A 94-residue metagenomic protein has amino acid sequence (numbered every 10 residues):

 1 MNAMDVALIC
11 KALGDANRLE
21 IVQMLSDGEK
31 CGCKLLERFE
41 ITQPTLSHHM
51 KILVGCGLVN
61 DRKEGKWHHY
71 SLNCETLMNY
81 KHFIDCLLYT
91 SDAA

Functional and structural regions predicted by a protein language model:
M4-T45, E64-T76: N-terminal helix-turn-helix DNA-binding core of bacterial DNA-binding proteins
E29-K30, V54, D85: Residue-level detector of secondary-structure transition/capping positions
E37, V54-G55: Alpha-helical residues within the helix-turn-helix
M50-K51: Short, hydrophobic-biased segments on the C-terminal half of alpha helices that form "recognition helices"
L77-L87: C-terminal structural segments of small proteins and small subunits
Y89-A94: Conserved small/polar residues in nucleotide/adenosyl-binding loops
